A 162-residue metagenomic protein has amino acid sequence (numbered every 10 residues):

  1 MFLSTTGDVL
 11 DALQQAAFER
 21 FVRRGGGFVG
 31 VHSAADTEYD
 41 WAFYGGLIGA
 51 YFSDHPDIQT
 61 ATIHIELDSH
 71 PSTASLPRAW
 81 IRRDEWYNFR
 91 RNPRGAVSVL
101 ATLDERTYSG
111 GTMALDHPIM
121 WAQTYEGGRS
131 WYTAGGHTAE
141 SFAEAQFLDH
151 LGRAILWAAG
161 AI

Functional and structural regions predicted by a protein language model:
M1-E38: Short alpha-beta junction capping motif
D11-Q14, Y39-W41, G111, F142-A143: Short glycine-/acidic-enriched loop or helix-start segments at secondary-structure transitions that form or flank
Q14-A17, D40, D68, F147-L151: Stable alpha-helical elements in mature extracytoplasmic
G27-V29, S98, R129: Proline-centered loop/turn at the N-terminus of a beta-strand
H32, H55, H137: Histidine-centered active-site/metal-ligand motif
D36-L47: Glycine-rich, charge-decorated loop segments at or immediately adjacent to ligand/cofactor-binding or catalytic sites
A50, D54-G127: Catalytic beta-strand/loop cores that center a nucleophilic Ser/Cys/Thr and support acyl-enzyme chemistry
Y108-D116, T124-I162: Extracellular ligand-binding/catalytic regions of CAZymes and related secreted enzymes and adhesion modules
